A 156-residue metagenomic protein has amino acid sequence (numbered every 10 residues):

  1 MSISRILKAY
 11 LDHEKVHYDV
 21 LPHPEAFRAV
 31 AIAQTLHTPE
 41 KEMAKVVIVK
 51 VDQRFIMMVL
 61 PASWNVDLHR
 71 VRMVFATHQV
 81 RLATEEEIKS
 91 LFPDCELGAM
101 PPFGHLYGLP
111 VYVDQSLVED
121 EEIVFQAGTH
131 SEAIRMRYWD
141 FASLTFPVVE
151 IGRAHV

Functional and structural regions predicted by a protein language model:
M1-R153: Extended, low-hydrophobicity, polar/charged segments
